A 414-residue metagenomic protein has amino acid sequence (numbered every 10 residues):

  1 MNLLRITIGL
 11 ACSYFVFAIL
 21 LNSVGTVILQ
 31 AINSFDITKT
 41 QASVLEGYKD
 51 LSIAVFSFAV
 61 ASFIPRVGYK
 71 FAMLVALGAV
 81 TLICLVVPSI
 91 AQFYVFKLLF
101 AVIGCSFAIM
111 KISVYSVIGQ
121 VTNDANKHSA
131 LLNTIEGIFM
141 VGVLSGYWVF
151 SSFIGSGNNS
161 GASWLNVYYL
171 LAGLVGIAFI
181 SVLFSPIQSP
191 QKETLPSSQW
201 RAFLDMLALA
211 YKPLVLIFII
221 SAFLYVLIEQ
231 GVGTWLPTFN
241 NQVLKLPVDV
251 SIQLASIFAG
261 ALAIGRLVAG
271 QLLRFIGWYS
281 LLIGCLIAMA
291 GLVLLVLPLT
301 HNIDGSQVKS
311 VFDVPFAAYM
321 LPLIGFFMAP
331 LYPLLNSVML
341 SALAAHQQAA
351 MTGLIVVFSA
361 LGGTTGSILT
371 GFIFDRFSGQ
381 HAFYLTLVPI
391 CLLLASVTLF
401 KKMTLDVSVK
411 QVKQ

Functional and structural regions predicted by a protein language model:
V24-G25, Y211-S256: Extracytoplasmic gate region of multi-pass secondary transporters
D36, G68, S89-Y94, K245 (+1 more regions): Helix-breaking motifs and short loop linkers at transmembrane-helix boundaries and internal kinks in secondary membrane
V55-Y94: Conserved MFS/SLC helix-loop-helix module at the cytosolic interface between two early adjacent transmembrane helices
F56-G68, G265-W278, I303-D304, F374-D375: Helix-to-loop junctions at the C-terminal end of transmembrane segments in multipass secondary transporters
G78-A91, A288-S310: C-terminal ends and interior cores of transmembrane alpha-helices in multi-pass membrane transporters/permeases
F93, T134-I187: Helix-loop-helix hairpin linking two adjacent transmembrane segments in secondary transporters
L99-G137: Cytoplasmic helix-loop-helix junction between adjacent transmembrane helices in 12-TM secondary transporters
I109-N123, A329-A344: Intracellular juxtamembrane helix-capping segments at the cytosolic ends of symmetry-related transmembrane helices
